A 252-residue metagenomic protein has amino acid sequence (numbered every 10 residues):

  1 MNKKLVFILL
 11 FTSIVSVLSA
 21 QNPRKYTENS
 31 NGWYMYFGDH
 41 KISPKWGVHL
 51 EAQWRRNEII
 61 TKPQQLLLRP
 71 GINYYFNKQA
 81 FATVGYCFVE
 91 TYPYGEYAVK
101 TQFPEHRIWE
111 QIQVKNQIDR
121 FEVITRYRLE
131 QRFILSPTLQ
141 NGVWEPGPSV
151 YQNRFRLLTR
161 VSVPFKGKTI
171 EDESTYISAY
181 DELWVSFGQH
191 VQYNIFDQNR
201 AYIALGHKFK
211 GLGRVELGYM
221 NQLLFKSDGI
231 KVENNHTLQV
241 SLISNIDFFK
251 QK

Functional and structural regions predicted by a protein language model:
S30-G32, Q64-L66, P104-I108, S149-L157 (+2 more regions): Residues that define the transmembrane beta-barrel architecture of outer-membrane proteins
Y36, R69-P70, E110-I112, L157-V161 (+2 more regions): Membrane-embedded beta-strands of outer-membrane beta-barrel proteins, especially the hydrophobic/small aromatic
H40, Y74, Y86, V114-N116 (+3 more regions): Residue-level signature of outer-membrane beta-barrel architecture
P44-K45, Q79, Q117-I124, F165-T175 (+2 more regions): Short loop/turn motifs that connect adjacent beta-strands in outer-membrane beta-barrel proteins
V48-L50, A82-V84, F121-Y127, F155-T159 (+3 more regions): Transmembrane beta-strands of outer-membrane beta-barrel proteins
A52-E58, Y86-Y92, N116-I118, L129-F133 (+4 more regions): Transmembrane beta-strands of outer-membrane beta-barrel pores
I112, N234-K252: Outer-membrane beta-barrel "beta-signal"
R128-R214, Q222-L223: Outer-membrane beta-barrel transmembrane domain signature
